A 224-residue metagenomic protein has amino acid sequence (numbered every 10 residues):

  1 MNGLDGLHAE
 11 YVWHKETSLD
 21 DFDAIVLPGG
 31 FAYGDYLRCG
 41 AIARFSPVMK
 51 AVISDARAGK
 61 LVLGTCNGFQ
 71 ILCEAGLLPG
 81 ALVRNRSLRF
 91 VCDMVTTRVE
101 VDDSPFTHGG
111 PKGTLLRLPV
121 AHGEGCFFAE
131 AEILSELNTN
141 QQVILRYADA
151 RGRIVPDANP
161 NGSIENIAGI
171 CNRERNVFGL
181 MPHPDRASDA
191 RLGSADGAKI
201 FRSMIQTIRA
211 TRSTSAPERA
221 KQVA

Functional and structural regions predicted by a protein language model:
M1-T65, L72-P79, V83-V91, R98 (+4 more regions): N-terminal beta1-alpha1 cap of cysteine-dependent amidohydrolase-like domains
E16, A32, G125, A150 (+2 more regions): Short, glycine-/Ser/Thr-/acidic-enriched flexible segments
F22, G59-K60, L115, N176-F178: A generic hydrophobic-helix recognition signal that picks specific residues within alpha-helical hydrophobic
V26, L116-A121, I170, V177-M181: Short hydrophobic-aromatic micro-motifs
D35, C73, T107-H108, F128-A129 (+2 more regions): Short helix/loop capping segments that flank catalytic or ligand/cofactor-binding pockets
C66, H122, H183: Histidine-centered divalent metal-coordination motifs
L77-I164: Pocket-forming structural segment of enzyme catalytic cores
I167-R191: A glycine-centered loop/beta-turn motif at secondary-structure junctions
